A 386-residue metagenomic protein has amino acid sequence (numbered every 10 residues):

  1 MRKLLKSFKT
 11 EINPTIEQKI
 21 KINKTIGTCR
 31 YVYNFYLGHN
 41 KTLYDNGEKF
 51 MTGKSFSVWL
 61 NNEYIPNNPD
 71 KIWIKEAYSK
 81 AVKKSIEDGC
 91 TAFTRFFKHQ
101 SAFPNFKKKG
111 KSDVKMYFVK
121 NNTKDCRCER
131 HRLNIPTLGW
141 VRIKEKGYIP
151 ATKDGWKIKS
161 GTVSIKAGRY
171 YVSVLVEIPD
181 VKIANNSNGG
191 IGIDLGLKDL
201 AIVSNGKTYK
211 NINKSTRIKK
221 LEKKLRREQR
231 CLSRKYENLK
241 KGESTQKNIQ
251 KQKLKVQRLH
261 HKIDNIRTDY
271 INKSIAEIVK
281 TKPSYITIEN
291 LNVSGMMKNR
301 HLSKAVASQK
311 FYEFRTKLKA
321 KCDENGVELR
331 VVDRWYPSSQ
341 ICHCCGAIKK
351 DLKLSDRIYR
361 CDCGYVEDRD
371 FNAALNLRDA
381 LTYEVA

Functional and structural regions predicted by a protein language model:
M1-V82: Gly/serine-rich nucleotide phosphate-binding loop at the start of the catalytic core of nucleotide/ADP-ribose-handling
K6, A151-D154, K166-A386: Positively charged, helix-rich recognition surfaces that bind polyanionic ligands
S7-E11, W140, S160, G190: Well-ordered beta-strand positions in beta-sheet-rich domains
K9-E11, D88, R132, Y171-S173 (+1 more regions): Beta-strand secondary-structure signal
Y36, A81, S85-F96, R369-L381 (+1 more regions): Stable alpha-helical structural segments in soluble proteins, enriched in small hydrophobic residues
L37-Y44, F93, F97-P104, I178: Long, hydrophobic, amphipathic alpha-helical segments used as structural scaffolds
S55-R169: Acidic carboxylate diad motif detector
